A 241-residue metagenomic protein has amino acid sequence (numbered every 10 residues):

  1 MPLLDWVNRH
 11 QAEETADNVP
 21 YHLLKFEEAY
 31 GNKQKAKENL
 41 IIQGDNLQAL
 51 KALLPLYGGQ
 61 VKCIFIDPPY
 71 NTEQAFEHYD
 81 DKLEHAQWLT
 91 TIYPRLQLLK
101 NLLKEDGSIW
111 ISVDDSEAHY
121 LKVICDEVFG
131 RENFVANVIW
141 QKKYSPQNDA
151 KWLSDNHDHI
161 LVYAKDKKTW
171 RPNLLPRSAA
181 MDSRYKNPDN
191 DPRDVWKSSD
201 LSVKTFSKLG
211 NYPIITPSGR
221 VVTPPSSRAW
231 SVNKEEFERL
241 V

Functional and structural regions predicted by a protein language model:
M1-F65, T72-A86, T90-P94: DnaQ-like (DEDDh/DEDDy) 3′-5′ exonuclease domain used for proofreading and 3′-end trimming on nucleic acids
E38-L40, Q60-I64, D106-W110, A118 (+3 more regions): Beta-sheet entry/capping signal
L53, Q74-Y79, L121-V123, D149 (+1 more regions): Short, solvent-exposed loop/turn and secondary-structure capping segments
H85-I139: Conserved Class I SAM-dependent methyltransferase catalytic core
R131, S145-P146, P224, F237: N-terminal "pre-motor" subdomain/linker immediately upstream of P-loop NTPase catalytic cores
S145-V203, G210, R220: Flexible, glycine-/basic-rich loop-and-beta segments that form/coincide with the SAM-dependent methyltransferase
N211-P213, P217-V241: Glycine-rich, aromatic-lined ligand/substrate-binding cores of catalytic and carbohydrate-binding domains
